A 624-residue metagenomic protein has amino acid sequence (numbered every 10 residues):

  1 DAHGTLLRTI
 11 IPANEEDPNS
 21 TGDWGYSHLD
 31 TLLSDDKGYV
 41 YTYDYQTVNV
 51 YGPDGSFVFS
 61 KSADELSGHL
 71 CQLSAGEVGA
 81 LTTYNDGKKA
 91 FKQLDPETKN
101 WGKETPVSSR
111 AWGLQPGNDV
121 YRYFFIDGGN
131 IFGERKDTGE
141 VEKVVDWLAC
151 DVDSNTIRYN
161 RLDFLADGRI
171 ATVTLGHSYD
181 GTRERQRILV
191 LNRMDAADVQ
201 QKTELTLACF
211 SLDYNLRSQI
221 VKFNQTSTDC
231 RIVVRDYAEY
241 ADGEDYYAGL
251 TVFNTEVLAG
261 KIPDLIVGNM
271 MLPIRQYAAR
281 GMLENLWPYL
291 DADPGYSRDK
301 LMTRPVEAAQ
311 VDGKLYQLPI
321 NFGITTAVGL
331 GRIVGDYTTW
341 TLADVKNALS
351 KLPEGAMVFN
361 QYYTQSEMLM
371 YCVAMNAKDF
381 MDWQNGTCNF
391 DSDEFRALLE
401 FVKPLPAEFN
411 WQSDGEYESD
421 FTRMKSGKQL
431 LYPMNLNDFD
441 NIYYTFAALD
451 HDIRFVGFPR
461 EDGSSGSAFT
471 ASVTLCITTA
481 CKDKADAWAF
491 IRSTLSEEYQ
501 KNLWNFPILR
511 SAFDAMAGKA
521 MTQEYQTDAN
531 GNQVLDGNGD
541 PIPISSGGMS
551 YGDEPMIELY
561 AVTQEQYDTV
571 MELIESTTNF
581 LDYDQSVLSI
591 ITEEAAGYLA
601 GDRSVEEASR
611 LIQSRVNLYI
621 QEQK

Functional and structural regions predicted by a protein language model:
G4-G25, W147-V152, A241: Surface-exposed loop and turn segments in beta-propeller and other repeat-based domains that flank or scaffold
L7-N14, F59-A63, G102-V107, E142-L148: Beta-propeller fold detector
L32, P53, G68-G76, L81-D86 (+5 more regions): Conserved N-terminal structural module of periplasmic/extracytoplasmic solute-binding proteins
M271-T326, W340-D344, D452-P459: Hinge/lid segment of periplasmic solute-binding proteins
W287-K300, K378-L399, G457-A468, G601: Short, solvent-exposed loop/beta-turn-alpha elements that line the ligand-binding surface or hinge of extracytoplasmic
N385-Y417, Y443-Y444, I453-F458: Glycine-centered hinge/linker elements that transmit conformational signals in sensory and ligand-binding systems
F446-T527, E575: Extracytoplasmic/periplasmic substrate-recognition and gating elements
F469, G537-V616: C-terminal capping/gating helix-and-loop segments adjacent to ligand/active sites or protein-protein/ligand interfaces
